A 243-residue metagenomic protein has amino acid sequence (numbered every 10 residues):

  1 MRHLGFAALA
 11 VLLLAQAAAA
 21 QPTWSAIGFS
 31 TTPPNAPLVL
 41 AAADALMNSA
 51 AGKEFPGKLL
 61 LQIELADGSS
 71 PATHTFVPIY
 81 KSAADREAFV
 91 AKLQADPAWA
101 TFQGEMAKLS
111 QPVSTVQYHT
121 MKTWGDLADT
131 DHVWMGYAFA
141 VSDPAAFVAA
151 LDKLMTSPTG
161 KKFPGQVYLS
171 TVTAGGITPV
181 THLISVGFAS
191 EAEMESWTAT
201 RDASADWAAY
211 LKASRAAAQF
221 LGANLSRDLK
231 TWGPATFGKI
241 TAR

Functional and structural regions predicted by a protein language model:
M1-A7: Bacterial N-terminal signal peptides that target proteins for export
A10-V11: Short, linear, compositionally biased motifs with a strong N-terminal bias
L14-A17: N-terminal signal peptide c-region/cleavage motif recognized by signal peptidases
A19-R243: Short S/T/G/P-rich N-terminal loop/turn motif that feeds into the first structured element of a domain
